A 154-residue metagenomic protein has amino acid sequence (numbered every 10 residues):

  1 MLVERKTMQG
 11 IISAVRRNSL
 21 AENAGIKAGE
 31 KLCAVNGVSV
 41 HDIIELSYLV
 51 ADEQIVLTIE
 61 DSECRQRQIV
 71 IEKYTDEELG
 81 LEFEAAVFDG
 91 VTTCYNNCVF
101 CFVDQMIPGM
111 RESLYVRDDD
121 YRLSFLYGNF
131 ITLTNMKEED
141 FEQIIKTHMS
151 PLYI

Functional and structural regions predicted by a protein language model:
M1-G10, Y48, E53, T58-I59 (+1 more regions): PDZ/PDZ-like peptide-tail recognition elements
M8-R17, G37-V40: Short, structured beta-strand/loop micro-motifs enriched in basic residues and often containing a Trp
A14-R17, A34, Y48, D61: A residue-level detector for short acidic-glycine micro-motifs
L20-G25, S47-Y48: Short, surface-exposed secondary-structure edge patches
A21, G29-L32, L57, C101: Terminal peptide-recognition signature
N23-H41: Conserved PDZ fold ligand-binding element
V38-L46, R65-Q68: Short, Lys/Arg- and Gly-enriched loop/turn segments at beta-strand edges
C64-I69, K73-I154: Conserved Radical SAM active-site core
